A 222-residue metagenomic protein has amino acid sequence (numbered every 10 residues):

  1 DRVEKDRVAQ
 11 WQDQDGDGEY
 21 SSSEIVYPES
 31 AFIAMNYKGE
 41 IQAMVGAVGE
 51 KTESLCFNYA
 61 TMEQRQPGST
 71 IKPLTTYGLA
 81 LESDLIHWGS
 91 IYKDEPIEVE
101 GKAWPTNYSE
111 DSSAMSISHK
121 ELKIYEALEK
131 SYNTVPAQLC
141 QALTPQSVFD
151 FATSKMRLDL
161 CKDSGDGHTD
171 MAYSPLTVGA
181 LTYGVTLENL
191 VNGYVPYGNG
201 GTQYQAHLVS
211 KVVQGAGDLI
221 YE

Functional and structural regions predicted by a protein language model:
D1-E4, Q42, S54, N58 (+9 more regions): Extracytoplasmic/secreted envelope proteins and their assembly/folding machinery, especially bacterial periplasmic
D1-R65, S69-P73, H87-S90, T153: Periplasmic/cell-envelope proteins involved in peptidoglycan metabolism and beta-lactam response
Q12-S23, W104-I117, C161-T169: Surface-exposed intrinsically disordered loops and tails
A34-E50, L81-L85, I97, K120 (+3 more regions): Glycine-rich, acidic and aromatic/proline-enriched surface loops and short helix-turn segments that act as binding
G39, Q66-Y92, A127, N192-Y197: Active-site SXXK
L55-Y59, A103, M171-G179: Surface-exposed aromatic
L85-V148, Y173, Q203, G215-E222: Conserved catalytic neighborhood of penicillin-recognizing serine enzymes
D159-L219: Active-site-proximal helix/loop microenvironment of the serine DD-peptidase/beta-lactamase transpeptidase fold
